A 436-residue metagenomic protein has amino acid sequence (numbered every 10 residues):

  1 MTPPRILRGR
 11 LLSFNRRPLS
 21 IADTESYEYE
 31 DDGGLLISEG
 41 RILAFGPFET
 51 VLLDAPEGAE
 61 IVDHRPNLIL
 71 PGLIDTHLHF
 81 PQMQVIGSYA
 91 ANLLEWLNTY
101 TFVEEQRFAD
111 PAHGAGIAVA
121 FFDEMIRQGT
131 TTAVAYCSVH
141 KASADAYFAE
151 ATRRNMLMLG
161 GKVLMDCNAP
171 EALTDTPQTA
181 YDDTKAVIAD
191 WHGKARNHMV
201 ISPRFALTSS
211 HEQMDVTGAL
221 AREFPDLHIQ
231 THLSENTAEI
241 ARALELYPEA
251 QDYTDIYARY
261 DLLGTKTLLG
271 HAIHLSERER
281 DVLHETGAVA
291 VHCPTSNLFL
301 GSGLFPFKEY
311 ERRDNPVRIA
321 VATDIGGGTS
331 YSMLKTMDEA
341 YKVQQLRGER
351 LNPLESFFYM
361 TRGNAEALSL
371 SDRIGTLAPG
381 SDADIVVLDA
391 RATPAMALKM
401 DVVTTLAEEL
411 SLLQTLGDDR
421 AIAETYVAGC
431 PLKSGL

Functional and structural regions predicted by a protein language model:
M1-D54: N-terminal metal-binding scaffold of metallo-dependent hydrolase/deaminase domains
P3-R8, L53-E95, V119, I126-R127: Replace "His-x-His-based motif
R16, I21-D23, D382-L436: C-terminal cap of metal-dependent C-N hydrolases
Q84-G114, K162, C167-P177, E235-K266 (+3 more regions): Active-site gating loops and adjacent loop-to-helix segments of metal-dependent hydrolytic enzymes
G87-M156, A180-G193: Alpha-helical scaffold segments that flank or form the walls of functional sites
A142-A272: Metal-coordinating catalytic core of metallo-dependent amide/deamination hydrolases
N155-L157, A221-D226, L262-T265, V282-V291 (+2 more regions): Glycine-enriched alpha-helix->loop->beta-strand junction motifs that scaffold or abut catalytic
R259-K266, K308-A397: His/Asp/Glu-enriched, well-ordered alpha-helical/loop segment that forms or immediately abuts the divalent-metal
